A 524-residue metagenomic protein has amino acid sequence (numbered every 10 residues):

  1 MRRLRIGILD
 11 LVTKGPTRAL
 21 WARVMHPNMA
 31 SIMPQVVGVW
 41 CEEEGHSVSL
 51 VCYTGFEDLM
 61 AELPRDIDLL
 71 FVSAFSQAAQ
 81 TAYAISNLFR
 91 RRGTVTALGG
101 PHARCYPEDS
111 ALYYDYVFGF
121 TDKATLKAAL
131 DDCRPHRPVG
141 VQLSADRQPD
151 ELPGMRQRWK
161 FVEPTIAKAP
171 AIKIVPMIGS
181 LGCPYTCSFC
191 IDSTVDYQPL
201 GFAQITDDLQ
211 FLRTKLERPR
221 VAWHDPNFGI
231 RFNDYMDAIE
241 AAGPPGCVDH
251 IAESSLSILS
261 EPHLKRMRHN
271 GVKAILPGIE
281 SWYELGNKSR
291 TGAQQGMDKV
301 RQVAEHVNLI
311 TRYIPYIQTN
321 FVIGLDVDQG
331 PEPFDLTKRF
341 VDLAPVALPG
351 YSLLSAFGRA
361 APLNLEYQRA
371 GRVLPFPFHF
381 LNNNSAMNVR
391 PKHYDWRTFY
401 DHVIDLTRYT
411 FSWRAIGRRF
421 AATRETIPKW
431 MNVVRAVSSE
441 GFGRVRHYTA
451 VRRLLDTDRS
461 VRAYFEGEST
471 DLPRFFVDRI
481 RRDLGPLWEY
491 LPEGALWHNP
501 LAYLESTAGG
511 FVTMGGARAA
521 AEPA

Functional and structural regions predicted by a protein language model:
M1-I8, E42-S47, R65, E163-T165 (+3 more regions): Radical SAM enzyme core and accessory elements
R2-E217: Acidic, low-complexity intrinsically disordered segments
K14-R18, Y185, R231-N233, L285-R290 (+4 more regions): Flexible glycine/acidic-rich beta-alpha junction loops that bind and position SAM and/or redox cofactors in anaerobic
G38-S47, K215-L216, N270, E305-I317 (+2 more regions): A structural motif corresponding to the C-terminal end of an alpha-helix and its immediate exit/capping segment
G100-C105, L256, I323, S355: Short beta-alpha junction loops
D109-A128, N270-I275, K338-Y351: Structural recognition of alpha->loop->beta junctions
P153-V327, P331, D335-R339: Radical SAM [4Fe-4S] cluster-binding motif and immediate context
